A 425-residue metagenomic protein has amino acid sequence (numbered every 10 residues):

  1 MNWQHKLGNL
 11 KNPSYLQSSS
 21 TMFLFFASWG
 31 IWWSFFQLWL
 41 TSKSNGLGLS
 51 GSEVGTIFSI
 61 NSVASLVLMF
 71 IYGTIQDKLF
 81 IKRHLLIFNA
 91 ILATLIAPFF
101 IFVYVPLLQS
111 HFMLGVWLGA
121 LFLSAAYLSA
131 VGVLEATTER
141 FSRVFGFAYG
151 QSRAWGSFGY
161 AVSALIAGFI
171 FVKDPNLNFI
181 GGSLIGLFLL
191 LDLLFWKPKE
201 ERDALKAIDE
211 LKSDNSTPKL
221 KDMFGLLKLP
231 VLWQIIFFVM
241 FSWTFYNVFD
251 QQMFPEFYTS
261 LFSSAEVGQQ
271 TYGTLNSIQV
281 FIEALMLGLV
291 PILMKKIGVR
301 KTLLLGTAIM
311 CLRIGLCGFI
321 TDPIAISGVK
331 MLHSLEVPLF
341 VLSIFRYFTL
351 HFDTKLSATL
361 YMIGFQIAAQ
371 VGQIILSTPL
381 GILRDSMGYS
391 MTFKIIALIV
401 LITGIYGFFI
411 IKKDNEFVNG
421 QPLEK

Functional and structural regions predicted by a protein language model:
M1-N12, K197-I236, S263-S264, K425: Juxtamembrane intracellular "pre-TM" segments in multi-pass secondary transporters
W3-S65, L232-V239, W243-L261: Helix-loop boundary and gating motifs at the non-cytosolic
L40-T41, I75-Q76, A154, I170-V172 (+3 more regions): Interfacial helix-cap and linker-helix signal at transmembrane-aqueous boundaries of multi-pass secondary transporters
T56-T74, T274-L289: Central cavity-lining transmembrane alpha-helices of secondary-active solute carriers, predominantly the Major
D77-I91, K295-T307: Cytoplasmic membrane-interface "Motif A"-like loop-to-helix N-cap segments of 12-TM Major Facilitator Superfamily
L121-W155: Cytoplasmic helix-loop-helix junction between adjacent transmembrane helices in 12-TM secondary transporters
N178-F195, M391-I410: Symmetry-related core transmembrane helices of the 12-TM Major Facilitator Superfamily/SLC fold
K355-S386: A late C-terminal transmembrane helix in Major Facilitator Superfamily
